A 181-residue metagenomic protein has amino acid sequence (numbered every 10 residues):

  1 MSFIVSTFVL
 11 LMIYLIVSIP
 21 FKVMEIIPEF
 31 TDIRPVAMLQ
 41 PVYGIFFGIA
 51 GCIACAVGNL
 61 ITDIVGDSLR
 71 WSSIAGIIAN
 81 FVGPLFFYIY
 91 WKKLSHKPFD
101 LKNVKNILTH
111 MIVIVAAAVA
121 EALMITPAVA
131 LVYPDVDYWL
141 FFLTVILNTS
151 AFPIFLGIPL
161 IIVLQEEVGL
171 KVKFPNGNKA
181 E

Functional and structural regions predicted by a protein language model:
M1-I53: Hydrophobic transmembrane alpha-helices
Y14, N59-L60, N80: Residue-level recognition of pore/gate-forming positions within transmembrane alpha-helices of multi-pass
I19-V36, V65-E181: Membrane-embedded alpha-helical hairpins and interfacial helices in multi-pass inner-membrane proteins
F47, V57, L156: Short glycine-rich loop/turn motifs that provide flexible caps or phosphate-binding loops at active sites
G51-T62: Central hydrophobic cores of alpha-helical transmembrane segments in multi-pass integral membrane proteins
